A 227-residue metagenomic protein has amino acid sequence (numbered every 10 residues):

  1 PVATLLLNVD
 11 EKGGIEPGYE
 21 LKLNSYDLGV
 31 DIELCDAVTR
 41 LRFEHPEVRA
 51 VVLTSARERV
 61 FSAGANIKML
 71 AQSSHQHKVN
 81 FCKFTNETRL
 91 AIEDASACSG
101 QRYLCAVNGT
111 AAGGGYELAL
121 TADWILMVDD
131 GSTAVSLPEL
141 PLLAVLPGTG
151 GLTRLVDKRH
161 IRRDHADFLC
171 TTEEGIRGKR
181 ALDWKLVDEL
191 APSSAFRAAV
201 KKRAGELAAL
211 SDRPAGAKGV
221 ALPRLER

Functional and structural regions predicted by a protein language model:
P1-T54, E58, H160, H165-D167 (+3 more regions): Intrinsically disordered, low-complexity segments enriched in small/flexible residues
V2-L7, D27-H77, N86-A106, V128-T133: A structural preference for short, pocket-lining loop segments at secondary-structure junctions
I15, A63, G115: Short acidic, gly/pro-rich beta-turn/loop elements at beta-sheet edges and active-site/ligand-binding grooves
N24, R59, A65-K68, V135-A144 (+2 more regions): Flexible, active-site-adjacent loop/turn segments at secondary-structure boundaries
Q76-K218: Conserved catalytic cores of soluble enzyme domains, especially glycine-rich substrate-binding beta-alpha loops
